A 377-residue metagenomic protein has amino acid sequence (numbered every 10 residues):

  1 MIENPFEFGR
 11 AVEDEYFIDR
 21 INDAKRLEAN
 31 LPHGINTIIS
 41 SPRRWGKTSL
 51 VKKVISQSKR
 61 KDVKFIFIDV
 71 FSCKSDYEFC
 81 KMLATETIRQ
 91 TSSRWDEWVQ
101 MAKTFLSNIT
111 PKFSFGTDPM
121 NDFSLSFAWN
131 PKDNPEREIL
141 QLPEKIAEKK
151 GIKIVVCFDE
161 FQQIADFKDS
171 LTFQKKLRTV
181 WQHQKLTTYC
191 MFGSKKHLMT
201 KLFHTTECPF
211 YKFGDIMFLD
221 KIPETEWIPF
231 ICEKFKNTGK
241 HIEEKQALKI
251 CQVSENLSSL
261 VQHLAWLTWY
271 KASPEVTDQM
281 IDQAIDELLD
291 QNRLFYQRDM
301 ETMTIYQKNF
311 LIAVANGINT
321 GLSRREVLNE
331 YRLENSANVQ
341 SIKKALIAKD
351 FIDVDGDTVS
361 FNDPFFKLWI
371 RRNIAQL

Functional and structural regions predicted by a protein language model:
M1-T37, P42, K112, D353 (+1 more regions): A short, basic N-terminal segment
I2-N4, D290, L294-L377: C-terminal leucine-rich, beta-strand-based interaction scaffolds used for sensing/assembly
N36, S40-W45, S49-V155, A337: P-loop NTPase nucleotide-binding core
Q57, L267, A345-A348: Alpha-helical DNA-recognition elements
S126-K195, H204: Conserved Walker B catalytic segment
K196-G214: Short regulatory helix/loop adjacent to the ATP-binding pocket of P-loop NTPases
D215-E226: Conserved AAA+ ATPase "SRH/arginine-finger" region at the nucleotide-binding site
I228, C232-L294, I305, G356: Amphipathic alpha-helical "lid/sensor" segments that cap RecA-like P-loop NTPase cores
